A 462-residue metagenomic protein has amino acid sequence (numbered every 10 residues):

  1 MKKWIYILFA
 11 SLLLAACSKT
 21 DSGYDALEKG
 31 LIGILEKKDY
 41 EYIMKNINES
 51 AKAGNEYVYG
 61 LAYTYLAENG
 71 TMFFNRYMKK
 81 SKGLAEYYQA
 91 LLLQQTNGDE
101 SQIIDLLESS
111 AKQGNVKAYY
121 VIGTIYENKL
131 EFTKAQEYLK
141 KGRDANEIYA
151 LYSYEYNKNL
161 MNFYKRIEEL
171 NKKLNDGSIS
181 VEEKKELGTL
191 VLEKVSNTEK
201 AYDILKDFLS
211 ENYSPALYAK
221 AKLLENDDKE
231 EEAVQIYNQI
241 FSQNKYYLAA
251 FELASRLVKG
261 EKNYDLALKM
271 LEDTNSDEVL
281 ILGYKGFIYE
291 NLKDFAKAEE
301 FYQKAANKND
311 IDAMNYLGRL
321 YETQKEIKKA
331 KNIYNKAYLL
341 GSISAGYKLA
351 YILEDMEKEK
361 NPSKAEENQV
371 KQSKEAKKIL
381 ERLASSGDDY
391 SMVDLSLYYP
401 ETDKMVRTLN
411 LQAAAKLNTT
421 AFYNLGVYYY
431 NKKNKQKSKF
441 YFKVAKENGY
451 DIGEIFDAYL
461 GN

Functional and structural regions predicted by a protein language model:
A15-A16: C-terminal motif of bacterial Sec signal peptides marking the signal peptidase cleavage site
L31, T64, L91, T124 (+10 more regions): Residue-level recognition of tetratricopeptide repeat
I34, Q94, E127, N159 (+9 more regions): Position-specific recognition of the canonical hydrophobic site in helix A of tetratricopeptide repeat
I43, G70, F74, I103 (+11 more regions): Single-residue signature of alpha-solenoid repeat helices
I47, F74, L107, L139 (+9 more regions): Hydrophobic/aromatic packing residues within the alpha-helices of TPR/SEL1-like helical repeat arrays
A53-E56, K80-G83, Q113-N115, A145-I148 (+10 more regions): Short helix-capping/linker turns of helical repeat alpha-solenoids
L61, Y88, V121, S153 (+9 more regions): Canonical tetratricopeptide repeat
Q436-N462: Terminal, low-structured helical/coil segments at or just beyond the last alpha-helical repeat
